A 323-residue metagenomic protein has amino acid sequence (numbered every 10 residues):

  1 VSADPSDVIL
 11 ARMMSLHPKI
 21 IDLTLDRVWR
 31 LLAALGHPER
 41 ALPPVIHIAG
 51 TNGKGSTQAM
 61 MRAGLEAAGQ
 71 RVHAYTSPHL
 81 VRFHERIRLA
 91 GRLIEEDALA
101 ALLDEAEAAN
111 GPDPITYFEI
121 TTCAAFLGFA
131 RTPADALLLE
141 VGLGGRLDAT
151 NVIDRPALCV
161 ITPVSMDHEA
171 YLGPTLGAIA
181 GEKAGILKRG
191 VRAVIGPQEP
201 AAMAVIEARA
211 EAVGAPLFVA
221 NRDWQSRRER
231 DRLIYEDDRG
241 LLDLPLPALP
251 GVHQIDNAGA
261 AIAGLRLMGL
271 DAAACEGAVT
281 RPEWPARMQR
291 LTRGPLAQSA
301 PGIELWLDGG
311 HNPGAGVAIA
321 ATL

Functional and structural regions predicted by a protein language model:
V1-I21: Charged, amphipathic alpha-helical linker segments immediately N-terminal to NTP-binding catalytic cores
K19-I21, L25-P43, E66-D154, A170-L172 (+1 more regions): ATP-dependent carboxylate-amine ligase catalytic core
L42-P44, R131, D135-L139, L147-V160 (+3 more regions): Nucleotide phosphate-binding/pyrophosphate-handling subdomain across enzymes that bind or process nucleotide phosphates
I48, S56-H73: A conserved segment at the C-terminal end of the G1
M61, A125, I206, A210: Aromatic/hydrophobic pocket-lining residues that form π-stacking "cages" and hydrophobic walls in ligand
D135-V141, P156-P245, A258-E276: Acidic, Mg2+-coordinating active-site environments of NTP-dependent enzymes
